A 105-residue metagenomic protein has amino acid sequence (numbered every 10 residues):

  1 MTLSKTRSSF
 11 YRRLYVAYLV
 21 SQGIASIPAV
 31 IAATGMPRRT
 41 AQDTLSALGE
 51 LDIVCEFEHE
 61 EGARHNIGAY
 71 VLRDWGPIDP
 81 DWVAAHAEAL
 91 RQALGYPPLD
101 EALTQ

Functional and structural regions predicted by a protein language model:
M1-K5, A69-Q105: Long, low-complexity, charge-rich intrinsically disordered regions
M1-V16: Short alpha-helical segments that sit at the start of domains
Q22-S26: Short capping segments at the starts of secondary-structure elements
V30-A32: The alpha-helix within a helix-turn-helix
A41-Q42: Helix-turn-helix DNA-binding helix
E50-E60: A short, conserved structural fragment
E58-A69: Short, Lys/Arg-rich nucleic-acid/phosphate-binding segment
